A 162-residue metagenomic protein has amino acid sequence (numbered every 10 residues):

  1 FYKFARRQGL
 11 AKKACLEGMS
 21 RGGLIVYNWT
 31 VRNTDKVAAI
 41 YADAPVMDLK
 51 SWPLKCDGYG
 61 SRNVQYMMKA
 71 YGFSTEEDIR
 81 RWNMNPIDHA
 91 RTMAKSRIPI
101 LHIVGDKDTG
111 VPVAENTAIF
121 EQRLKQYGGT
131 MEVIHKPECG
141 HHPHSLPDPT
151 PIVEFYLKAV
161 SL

Functional and structural regions predicted by a protein language model:
F1-K12: Conserved acidic catalytic loop of the alpha/beta-hydrolase fold
R6, P45, V104-K107: Cell-envelope and extracellular/periplasmic
L16-G18, D43: Short beta-strand immediately N-terminal to the catalytic nucleophile in serine-hydrolase-like folds
M19-N28: Glycine-rich nucleophile elbow surrounding the catalytic serine of serine-hydrolase chemistry
S20, D106-D108, C139: Residue-level signal for short, function-critical loop segments
N28-T75: Hydrolase active-site cap/lid region
M68-P112: The feature captures the conserved acid-bearing segment of alpha/beta-hydrolase catalytic domains
G110, E115-L162: C-terminal catalytic histidine-bearing segment of alpha/beta-hydrolase fold enzymes
